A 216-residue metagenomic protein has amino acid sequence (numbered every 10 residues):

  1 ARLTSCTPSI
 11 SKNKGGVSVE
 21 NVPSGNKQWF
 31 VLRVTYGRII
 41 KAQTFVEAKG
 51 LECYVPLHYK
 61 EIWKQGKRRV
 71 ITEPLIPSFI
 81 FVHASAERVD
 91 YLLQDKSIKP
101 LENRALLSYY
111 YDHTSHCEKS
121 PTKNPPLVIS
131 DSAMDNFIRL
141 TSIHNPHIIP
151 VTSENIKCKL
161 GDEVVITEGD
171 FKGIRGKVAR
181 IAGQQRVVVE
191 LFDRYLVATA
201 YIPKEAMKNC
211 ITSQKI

Functional and structural regions predicted by a protein language model:
R2-E163, A179, V188-I216: Acidic-enriched and Gly/Ser
E168-K172, D193: Short, charged beta-turn/beta-strand-edge "cap" motif at the junction between a beta-strand and an adjacent loop
G169, I181-V187: Short, conserved beta-turn/loop elements at beta-strand boundaries and strand-helix junctions
G173-I181: Short beta-strand-centered aromatic/proline hotspots
